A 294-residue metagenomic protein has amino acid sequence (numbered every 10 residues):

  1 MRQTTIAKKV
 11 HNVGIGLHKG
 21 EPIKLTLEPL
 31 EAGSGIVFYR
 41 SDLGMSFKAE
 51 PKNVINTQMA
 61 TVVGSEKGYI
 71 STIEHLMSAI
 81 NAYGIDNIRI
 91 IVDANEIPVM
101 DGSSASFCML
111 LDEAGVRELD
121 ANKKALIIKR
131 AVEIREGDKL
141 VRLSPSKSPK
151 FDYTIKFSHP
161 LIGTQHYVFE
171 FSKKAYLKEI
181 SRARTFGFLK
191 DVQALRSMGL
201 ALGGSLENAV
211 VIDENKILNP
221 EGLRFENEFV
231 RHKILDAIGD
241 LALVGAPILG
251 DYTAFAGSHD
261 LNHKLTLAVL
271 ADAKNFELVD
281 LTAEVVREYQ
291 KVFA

Functional and structural regions predicted by a protein language model:
M1-D86, I91-A294: C-terminal regulatory domains involved in ligand/effector binding and gene-expression control
